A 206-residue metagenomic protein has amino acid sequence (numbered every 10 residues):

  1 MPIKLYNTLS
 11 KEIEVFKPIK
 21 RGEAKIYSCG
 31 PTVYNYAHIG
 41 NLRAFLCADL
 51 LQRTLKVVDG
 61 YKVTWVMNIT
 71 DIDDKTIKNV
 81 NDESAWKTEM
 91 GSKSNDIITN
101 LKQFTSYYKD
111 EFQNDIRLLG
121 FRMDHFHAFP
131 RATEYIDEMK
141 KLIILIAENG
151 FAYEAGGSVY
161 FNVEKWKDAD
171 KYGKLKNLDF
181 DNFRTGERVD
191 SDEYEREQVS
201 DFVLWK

Functional and structural regions predicted by a protein language model:
M1-K206: NTP-dependent nucleotidyl-transfer catalytic core
